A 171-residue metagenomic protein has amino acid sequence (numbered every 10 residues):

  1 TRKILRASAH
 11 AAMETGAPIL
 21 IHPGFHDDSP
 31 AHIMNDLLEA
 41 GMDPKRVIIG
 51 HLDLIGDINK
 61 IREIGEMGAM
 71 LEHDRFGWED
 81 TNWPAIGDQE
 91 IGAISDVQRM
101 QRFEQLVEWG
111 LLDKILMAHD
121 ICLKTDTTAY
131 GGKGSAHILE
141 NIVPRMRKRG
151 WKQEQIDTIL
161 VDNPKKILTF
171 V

Functional and structural regions predicted by a protein language model:
T1-I55: Divalent metal-binding pocket/active-site signature
R2-A7, S95-Q101: Charged helix-capping and loop-helix junction motifs
H10, L37-M42, I61-G68, L106-L111: Acidic (Asp/Glu)-rich catalytic clusters
P18-L20, R46-I48, G68-E72, K114-L116: Structural preference for beta-strand elements that scaffold enzyme active sites
F25-D27, D53-G56, R75-G77, I121-L123: Active-site-proximal loop/turn and secondary-structure-junction residues that shape catalytic pockets, frequently
S29-N35, I58-E66, T81-M100, H119-E140: Histidine/acidic-residue-rich catalytic or RNA/ligand-binding cores of hydrolases and nuclease-related proteins
H73-R75, G110-G132, I156: Short acidic/histidine-rich active-site segments
H137-V171: Mid-to-C-terminal alpha-helical segments outside catalytic/metal-binding sites
